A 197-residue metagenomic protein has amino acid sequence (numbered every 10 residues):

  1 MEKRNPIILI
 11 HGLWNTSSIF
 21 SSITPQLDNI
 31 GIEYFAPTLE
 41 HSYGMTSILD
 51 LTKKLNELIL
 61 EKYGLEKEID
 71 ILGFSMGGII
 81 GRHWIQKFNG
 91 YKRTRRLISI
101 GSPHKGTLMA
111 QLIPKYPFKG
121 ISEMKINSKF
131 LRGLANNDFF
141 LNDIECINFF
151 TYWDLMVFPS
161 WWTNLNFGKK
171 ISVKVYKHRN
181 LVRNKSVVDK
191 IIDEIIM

Functional and structural regions predicted by a protein language model:
M1-P6: Proline/glycine-enriched tight loop/beta-turn segments at coil->beta junctions that connect or precede beta-strands
I7-L13, S18, L27-L39, M45 (+1 more regions): Serine-dependent carboxylesterase/thioesterase catalytic core of lipase-like alpha/beta-hydrolase/SGNH enzymes
S22-I23: Short amphipathic alpha-helix
L141-M197: C-terminal catalytic-base region of ester-bond hydrolases, centering on the histidine of the charge-relay
